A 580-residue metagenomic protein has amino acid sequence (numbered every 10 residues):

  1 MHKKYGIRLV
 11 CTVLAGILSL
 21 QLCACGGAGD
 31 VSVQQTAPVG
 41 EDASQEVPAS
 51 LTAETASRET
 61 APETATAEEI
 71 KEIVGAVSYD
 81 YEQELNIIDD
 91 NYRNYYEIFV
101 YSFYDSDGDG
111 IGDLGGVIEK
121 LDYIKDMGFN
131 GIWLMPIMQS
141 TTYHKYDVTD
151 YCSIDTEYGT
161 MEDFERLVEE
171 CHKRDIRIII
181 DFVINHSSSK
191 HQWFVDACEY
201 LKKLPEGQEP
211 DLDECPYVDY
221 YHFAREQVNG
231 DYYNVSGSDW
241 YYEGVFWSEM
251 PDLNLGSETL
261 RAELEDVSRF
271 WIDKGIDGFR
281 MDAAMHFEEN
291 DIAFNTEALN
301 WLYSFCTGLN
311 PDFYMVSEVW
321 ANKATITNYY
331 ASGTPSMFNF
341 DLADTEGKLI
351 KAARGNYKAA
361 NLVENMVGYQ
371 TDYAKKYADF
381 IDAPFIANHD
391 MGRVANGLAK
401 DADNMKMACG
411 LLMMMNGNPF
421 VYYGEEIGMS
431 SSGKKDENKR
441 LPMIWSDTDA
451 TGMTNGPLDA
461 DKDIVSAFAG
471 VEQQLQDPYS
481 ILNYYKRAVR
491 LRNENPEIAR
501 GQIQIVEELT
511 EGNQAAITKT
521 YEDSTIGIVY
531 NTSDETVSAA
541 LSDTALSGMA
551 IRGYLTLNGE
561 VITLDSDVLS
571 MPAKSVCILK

Functional and structural regions predicted by a protein language model:
H2-V10: Bacterial N-terminal signal peptides that target proteins for export
Q21-A24: C-terminal motif of bacterial Sec signal peptides marking the signal peptidase cleavage site
G26-A53: Short, low-complexity, disordered segments immediately C-terminal to signal peptides in bacterial exported proteins
G26-G29, A65-A262, D273, R280 (+1 more regions): Acidic/aromatic-lined carbohydrate-recognition and catalytic surfaces of CAZymes acting on diverse glycans
N91, L309, F385-N388, G397-G527 (+2 more regions): Loop/helix patches that line or flank the sugar-binding groove of alpha-linked glycan CAZymes
S189-K190, V195-D196, Y200-E226, Y303-D447: Conserved alpha/beta catalytic core and glycan-binding cleft of carbohydrate-active enzymes
T536-L557: Beta-strand-rich binding/interaction modules
I562-K580: C-terminal beta-strand-rich structural cap/linker in extracellular carbohydrate-active enzymes
